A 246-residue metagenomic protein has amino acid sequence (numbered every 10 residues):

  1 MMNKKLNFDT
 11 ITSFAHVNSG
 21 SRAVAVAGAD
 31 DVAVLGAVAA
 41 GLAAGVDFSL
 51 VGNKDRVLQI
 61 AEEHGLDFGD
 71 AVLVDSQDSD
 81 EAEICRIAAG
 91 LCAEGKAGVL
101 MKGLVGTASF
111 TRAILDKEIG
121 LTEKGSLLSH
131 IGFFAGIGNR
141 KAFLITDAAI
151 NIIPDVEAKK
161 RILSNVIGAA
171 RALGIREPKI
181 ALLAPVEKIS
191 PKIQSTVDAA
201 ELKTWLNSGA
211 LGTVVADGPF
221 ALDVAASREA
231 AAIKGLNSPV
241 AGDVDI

Functional and structural regions predicted by a protein language model:
M1-I246: Anion-binding alpha/beta catalytic cores of soluble intermediary-metabolism enzymes, centered on
